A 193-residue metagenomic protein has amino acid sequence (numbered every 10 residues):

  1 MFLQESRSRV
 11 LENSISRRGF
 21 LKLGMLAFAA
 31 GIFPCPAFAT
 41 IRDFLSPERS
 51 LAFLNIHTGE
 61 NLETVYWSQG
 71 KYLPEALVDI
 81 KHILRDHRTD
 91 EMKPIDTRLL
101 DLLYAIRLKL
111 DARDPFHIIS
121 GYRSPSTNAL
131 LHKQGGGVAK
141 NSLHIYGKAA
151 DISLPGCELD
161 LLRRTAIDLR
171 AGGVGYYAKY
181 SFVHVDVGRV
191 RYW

Functional and structural regions predicted by a protein language model:
M1-I15: N-terminal secretory signal peptides
S16-F33: N-terminal export leaders
A37-A39: Boundary at the C-terminal end of the N-terminal hydrophobic targeting segment
D43-S46: Short loop/turn motifs at secondary-structure junctions and domain boundaries
R49-Y177, V183-G188: Cell-envelope/glycan interface and biosynthesis
R191-W193: Short, low-order "capping/linker" segments at domain edges
